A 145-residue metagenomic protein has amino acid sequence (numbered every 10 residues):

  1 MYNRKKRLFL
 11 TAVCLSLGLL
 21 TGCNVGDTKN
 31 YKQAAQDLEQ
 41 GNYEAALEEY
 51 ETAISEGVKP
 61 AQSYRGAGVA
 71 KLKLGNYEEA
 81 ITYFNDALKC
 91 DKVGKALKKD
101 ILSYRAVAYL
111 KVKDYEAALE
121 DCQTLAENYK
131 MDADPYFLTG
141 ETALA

Functional and structural regions predicted by a protein language model:
L19-G22: C-terminal motif of bacterial Sec signal peptides marking the signal peptidase cleavage site
D27-T28, P60-Q62, K95-K99, A133-D134: Helix-start (N-cap) detector for alpha-helical repeat units in TPR-like alpha-solenoids, especially tetratricopeptide
E39-Q40, K73, V107, K111 (+1 more regions): Register position in tetratricopeptide repeats
